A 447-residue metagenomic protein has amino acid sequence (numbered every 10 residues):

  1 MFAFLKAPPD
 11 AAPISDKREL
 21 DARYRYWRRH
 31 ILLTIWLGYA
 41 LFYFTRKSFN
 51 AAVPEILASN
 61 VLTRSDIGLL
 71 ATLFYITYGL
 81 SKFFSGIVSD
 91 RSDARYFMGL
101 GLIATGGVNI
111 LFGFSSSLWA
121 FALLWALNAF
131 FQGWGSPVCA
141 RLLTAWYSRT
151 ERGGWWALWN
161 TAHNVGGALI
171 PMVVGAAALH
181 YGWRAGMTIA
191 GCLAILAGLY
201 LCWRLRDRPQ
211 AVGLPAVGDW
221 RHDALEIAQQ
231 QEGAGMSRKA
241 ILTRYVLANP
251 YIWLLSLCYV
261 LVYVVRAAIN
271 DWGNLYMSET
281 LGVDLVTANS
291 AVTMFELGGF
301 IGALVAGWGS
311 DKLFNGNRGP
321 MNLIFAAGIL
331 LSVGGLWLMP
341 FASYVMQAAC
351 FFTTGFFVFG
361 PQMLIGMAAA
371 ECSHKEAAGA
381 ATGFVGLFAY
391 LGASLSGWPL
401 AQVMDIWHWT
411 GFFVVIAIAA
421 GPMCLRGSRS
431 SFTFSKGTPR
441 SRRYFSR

Functional and structural regions predicted by a protein language model:
K47, Y75-F83, G167-A168, E296-L304 (+1 more regions): Residue-level signature of mid-helix packing/kink "hotspots" within the transmembrane helices of 12-pass Major
F49-V53, N249-L304, Q362, S396-G397: Extracytoplasmic gate region of multi-pass secondary transporters
V61, D93, F114-W119, F131 (+2 more regions): Helix-breaking motifs and short loop linkers at transmembrane-helix boundaries and internal kinks in secondary membrane
L80-W119: Conserved MFS/SLC helix-loop-helix module at the cytosolic interface between two early adjacent transmembrane helices
R91-L102, K312-A326: Cytoplasmic membrane-interface "Motif A"-like loop-to-helix N-cap segments of 12-TM Major Facilitator Superfamily
I103-S116, A327-F341: C-terminal ends and interior cores of transmembrane alpha-helices in multi-pass membrane transporters/permeases
L124-N164: Cytoplasmic helix-loop-helix junction between adjacent transmembrane helices in 12-TM secondary transporters
W159-Q210: Helix-loop-helix hairpin linking two adjacent transmembrane segments in secondary transporters
